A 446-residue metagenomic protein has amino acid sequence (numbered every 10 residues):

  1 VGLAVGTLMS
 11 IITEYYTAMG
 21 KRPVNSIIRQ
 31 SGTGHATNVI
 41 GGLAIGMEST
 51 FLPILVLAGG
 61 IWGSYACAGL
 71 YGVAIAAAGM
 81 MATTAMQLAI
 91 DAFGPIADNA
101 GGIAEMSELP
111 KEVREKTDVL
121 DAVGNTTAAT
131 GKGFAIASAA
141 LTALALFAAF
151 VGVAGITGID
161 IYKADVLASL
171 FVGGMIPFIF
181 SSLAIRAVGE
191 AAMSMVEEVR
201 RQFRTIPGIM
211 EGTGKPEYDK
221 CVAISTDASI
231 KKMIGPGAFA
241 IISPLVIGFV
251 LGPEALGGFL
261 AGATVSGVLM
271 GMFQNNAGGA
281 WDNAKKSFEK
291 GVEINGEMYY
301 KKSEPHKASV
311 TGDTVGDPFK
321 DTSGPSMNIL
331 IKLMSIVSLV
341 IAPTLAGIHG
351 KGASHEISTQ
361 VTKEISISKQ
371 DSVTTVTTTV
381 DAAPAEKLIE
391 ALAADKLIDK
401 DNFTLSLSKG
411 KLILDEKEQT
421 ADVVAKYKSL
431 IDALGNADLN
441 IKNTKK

Functional and structural regions predicted by a protein language model:
V1-G352: Hydrophobic, small-residue-rich transmembrane alpha-helices and their short perimembrane loops in multi-pass membrane
K351-K446: Short linear regulatory motifs and low-complexity interaction segments
